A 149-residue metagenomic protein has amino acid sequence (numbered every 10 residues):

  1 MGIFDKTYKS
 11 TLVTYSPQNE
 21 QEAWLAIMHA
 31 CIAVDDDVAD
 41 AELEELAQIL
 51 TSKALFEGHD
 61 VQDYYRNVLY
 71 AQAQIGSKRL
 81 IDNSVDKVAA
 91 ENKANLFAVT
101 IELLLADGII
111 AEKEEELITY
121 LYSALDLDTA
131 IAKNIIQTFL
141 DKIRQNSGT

Functional and structural regions predicted by a protein language model:
M1-T149: Small-residue-enriched hydrophobic alpha-helices in membranes
